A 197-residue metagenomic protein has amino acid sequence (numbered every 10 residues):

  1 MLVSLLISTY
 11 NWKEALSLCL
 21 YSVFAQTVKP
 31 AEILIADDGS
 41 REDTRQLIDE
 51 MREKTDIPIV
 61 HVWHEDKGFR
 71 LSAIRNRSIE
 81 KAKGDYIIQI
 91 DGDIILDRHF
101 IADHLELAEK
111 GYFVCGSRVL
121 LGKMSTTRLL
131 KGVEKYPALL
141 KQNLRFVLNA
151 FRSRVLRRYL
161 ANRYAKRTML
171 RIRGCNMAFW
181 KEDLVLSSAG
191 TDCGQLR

Functional and structural regions predicted by a protein language model:
Y21-P30: Short, acidic, metal-binding catalytic loop of nucleotide-sugar glycosyltransferases
P30-S40, V60-H64: Short beta-strand/loop segment that forms part of the nucleotide-sugar
D37-L47, G68: A conserved acidic beta->alpha catalytic loop
E65-A82, H99: Glycine-rich, basic loop-to-helix element that forms the pyrophosphate-binding segment of sugar-nucleotide handling
I87: Short aromatic/hydrophobic "clamp" motif used to bind/position activated sugar donors
H99-K135, L140: Conserved donor NDP-sugar-binding/catalytic core segment of glycosyltransferases
G122, E134-M169: Short, flexible, basic/aromatic active-site loop/helix in glycosyltransferases
L170-I172, V185-R197: Donor nucleotide-sugar recognition loop
